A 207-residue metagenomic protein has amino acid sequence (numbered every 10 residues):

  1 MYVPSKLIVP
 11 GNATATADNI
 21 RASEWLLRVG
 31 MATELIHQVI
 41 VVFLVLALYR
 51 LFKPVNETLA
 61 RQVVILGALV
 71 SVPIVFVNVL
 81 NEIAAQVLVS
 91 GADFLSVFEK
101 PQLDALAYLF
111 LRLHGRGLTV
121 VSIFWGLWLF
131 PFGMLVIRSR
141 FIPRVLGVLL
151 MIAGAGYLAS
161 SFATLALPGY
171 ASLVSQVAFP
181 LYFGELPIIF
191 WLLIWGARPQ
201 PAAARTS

Functional and structural regions predicted by a protein language model:
M1-S207: Hydrophobic, aromatic-enriched alpha-helical segments typical of multi-pass transmembrane helices
